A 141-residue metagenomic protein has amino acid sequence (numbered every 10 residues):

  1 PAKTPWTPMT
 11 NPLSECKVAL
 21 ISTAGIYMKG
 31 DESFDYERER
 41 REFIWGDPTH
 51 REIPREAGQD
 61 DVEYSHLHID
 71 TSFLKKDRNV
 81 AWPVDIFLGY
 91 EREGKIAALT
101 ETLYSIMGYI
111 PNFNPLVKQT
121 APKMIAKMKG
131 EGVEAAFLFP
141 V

Functional and structural regions predicted by a protein language model:
P1-V141: Metallocofactor- and cofactor-centric catalytic cores in central/energy metabolism, strongly enriched
